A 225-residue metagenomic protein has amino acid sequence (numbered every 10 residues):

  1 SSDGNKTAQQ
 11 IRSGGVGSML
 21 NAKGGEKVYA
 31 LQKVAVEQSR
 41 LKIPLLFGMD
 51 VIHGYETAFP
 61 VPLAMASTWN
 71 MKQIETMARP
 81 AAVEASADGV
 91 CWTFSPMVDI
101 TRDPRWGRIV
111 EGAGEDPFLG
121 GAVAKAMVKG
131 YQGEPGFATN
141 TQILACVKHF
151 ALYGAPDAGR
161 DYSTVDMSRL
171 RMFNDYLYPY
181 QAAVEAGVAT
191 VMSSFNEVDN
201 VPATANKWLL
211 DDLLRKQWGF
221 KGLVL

Functional and structural regions predicted by a protein language model:
S1-L225: Glycoside hydrolase catalytic-domain context in secreted enzymes
